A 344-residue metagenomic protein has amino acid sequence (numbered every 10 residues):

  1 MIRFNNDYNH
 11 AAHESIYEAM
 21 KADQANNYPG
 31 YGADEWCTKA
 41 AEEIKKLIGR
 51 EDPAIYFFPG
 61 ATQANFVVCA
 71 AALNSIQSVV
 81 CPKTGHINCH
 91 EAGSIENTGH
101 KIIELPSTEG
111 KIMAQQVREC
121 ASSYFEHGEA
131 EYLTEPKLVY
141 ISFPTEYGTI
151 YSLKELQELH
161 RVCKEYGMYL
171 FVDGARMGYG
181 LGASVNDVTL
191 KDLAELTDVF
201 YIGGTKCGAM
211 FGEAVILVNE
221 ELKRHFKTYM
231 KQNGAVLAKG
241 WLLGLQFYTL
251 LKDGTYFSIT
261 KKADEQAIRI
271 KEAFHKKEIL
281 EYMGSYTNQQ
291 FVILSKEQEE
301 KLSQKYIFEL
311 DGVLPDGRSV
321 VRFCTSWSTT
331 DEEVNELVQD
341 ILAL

Functional and structural regions predicted by a protein language model:
E14-A61, K83-N88, S94: Conserved N-terminal alpha-helix of the aminotransferase class I/II PLP-enzyme fold
A71-C89, R118: Conserved PLP-anchoring active-site segment centered on the Schiff-base-forming lysine
S75-I76, I268, A273-L342: Conserved C-terminal alpha-helix-loop-beta "cap" of PLP-dependent enzymes that closes/shapes the active-site mouth
G99-P144, Y151-E158: PLP-dependent aminotransferase-class I/II
I102-I103, L170-V172, E281-Y282, E309: Hydrophobic beta-strand scaffold residues
T108-E109, E135, S142, I150 (+1 more regions): Active-site C-terminal subdomain of aminotransferase-like
Y151-A183: Catalytic PLP-binding core of fold-type I/II PLP enzymes
